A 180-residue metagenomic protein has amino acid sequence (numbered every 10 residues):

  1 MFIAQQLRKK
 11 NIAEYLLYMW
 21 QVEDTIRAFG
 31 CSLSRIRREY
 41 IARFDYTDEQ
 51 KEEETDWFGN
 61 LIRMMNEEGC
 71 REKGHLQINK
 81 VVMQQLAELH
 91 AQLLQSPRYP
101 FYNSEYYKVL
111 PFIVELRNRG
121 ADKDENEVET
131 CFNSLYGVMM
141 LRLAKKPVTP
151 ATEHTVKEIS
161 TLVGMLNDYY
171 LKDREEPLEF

Functional and structural regions predicted by a protein language model:
F2-K73: N-terminal interaction modules that seed assembly of large macromolecular complexes
I3, E53, I62-N66, V81 (+4 more regions): A structural motif
R8-N11, Q50, E54, H75-I78 (+4 more regions): Residue-level recognition of alpha-helical structural elements
Q21, A28, D56, N60 (+5 more regions): Charged, amphipathic alpha-helical oligomerization/scaffolding segments
T25-A28, Y46, N60-R71, E88-Y99 (+3 more regions): Amphipathic alpha-helical interaction surfaces
S34, D48, N66-G69, K73 (+6 more regions): Residue-level signal for secondary-structure boundary elements
L76-V138: A charged, amphipathic interaction segment
V114-F180: Glycine-rich, aromatic-bearing surface loops/beta-hairpins
